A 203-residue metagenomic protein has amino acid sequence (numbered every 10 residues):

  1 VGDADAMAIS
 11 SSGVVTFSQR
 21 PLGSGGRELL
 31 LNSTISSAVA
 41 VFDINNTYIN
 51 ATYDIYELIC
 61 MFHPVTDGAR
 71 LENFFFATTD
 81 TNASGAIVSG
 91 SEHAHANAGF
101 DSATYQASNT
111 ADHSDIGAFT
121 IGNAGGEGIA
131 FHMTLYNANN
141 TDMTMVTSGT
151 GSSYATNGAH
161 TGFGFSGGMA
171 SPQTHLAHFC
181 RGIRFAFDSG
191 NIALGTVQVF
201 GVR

Functional and structural regions predicted by a protein language model:
V1-A4: Right-handed beta-helix
S10-R203: Surface-exposed molecular-recognition determinants
